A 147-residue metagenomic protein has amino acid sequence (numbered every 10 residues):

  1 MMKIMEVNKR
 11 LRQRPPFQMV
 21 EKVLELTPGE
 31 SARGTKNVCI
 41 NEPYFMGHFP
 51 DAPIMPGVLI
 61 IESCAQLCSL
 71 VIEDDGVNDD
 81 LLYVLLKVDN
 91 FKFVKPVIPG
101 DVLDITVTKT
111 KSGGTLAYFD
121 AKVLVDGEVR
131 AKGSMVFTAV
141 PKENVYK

Functional and structural regions predicted by a protein language model:
M1, C68-D104, K132-V140: Hydrophobic beta-strand-centered segment that forms part of the acyl-chain substrate-binding groove
I4-R14: Short aromatic-glycine motifs in intrinsically disordered, low-complexity regions
N8, D51, F93-K95: Beta-strand-rich interaction surfaces with strong enrichment in secreted/lumenal proteins
R14-P15, G113: Short loop/turn motifs at secondary-structure junctions and domain boundaries
P15-M55: Catalytic strand-loop segment that frames the active site of acyl-thioester-processing enzymes
E21-L24, D89, V94, T106-T110 (+1 more regions): Conserved positions in beta-strands of structured domains
V23, M55-N78: Active-site helix/loop of acyl-thioester processing domains in fatty-acid/polyketide metabolism, spanning hotdog-fold
G29, V97-D101, T108-K147: HotDog/MaoC-like acyl-thioester-processing domains
